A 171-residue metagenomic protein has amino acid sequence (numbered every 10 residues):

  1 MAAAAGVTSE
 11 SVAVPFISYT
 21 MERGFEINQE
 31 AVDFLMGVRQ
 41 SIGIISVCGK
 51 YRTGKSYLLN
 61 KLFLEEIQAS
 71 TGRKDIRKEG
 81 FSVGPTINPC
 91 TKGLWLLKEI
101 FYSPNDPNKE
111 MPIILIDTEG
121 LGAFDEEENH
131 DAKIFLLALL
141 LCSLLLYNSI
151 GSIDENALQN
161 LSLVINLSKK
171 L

Functional and structural regions predicted by a protein language model:
M1-L171: N-terminal switch/interaction subdomains of large nucleotide-dependent motors and GTPases
